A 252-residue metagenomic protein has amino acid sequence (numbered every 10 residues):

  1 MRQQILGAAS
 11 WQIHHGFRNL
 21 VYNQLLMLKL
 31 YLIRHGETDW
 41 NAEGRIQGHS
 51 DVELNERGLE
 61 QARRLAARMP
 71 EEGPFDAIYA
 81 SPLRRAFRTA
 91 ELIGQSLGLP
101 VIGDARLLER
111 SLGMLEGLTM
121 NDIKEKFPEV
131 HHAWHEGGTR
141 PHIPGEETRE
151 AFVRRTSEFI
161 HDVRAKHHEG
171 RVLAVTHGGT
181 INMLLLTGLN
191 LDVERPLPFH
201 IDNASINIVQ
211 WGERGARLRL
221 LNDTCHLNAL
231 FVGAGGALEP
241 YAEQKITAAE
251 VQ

Functional and structural regions predicted by a protein language model:
H15-G16: Short hydrophobic alpha-helical segments enriched in small aliphatic residues
M27, F87, Q95, S157-R217: Active-site-adjacent alpha-helix immediately C-terminal to a catalytic or transition-state-stabilizing loop
R34-I93, H142-S157: Loop-to-helix element that buttresses phosphate recognition and phosphoryl-transfer chemistry
R64-H131, V251-Q252: Phosphate-coordination/substrate-recognition cap region in phosphate-metabolizing enzymes
V130-A151, E243-T247: Short glycine/proline- and acidic residue-enriched helix-loop micro-motifs that form flexible lids or anion-recognition
R219-Q252: Acidic, His/Gly-rich catalytic cores of divalent-metal-dependent hydrolytic chemistry
